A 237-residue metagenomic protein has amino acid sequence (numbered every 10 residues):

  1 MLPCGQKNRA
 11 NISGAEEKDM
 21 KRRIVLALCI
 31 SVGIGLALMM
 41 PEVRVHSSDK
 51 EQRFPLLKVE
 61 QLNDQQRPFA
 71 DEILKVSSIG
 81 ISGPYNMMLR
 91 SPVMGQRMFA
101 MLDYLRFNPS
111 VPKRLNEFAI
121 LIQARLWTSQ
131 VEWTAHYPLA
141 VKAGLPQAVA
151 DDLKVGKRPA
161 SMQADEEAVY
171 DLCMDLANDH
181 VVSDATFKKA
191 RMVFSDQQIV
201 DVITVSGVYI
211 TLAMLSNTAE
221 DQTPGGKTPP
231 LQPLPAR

Functional and structural regions predicted by a protein language model:
L2, K21, M40-P41: Position-driven detector of the extreme protein N-terminus
L2, N11, C29, V45-H46: Intrinsically disordered, low-complexity segments
P3-D19: Short, Lys/Arg-enriched N-terminal segments with co-localized hydrophobic residues within the first ~10-30 amino acids
R9, R22-R23, R44: Basic polycationic patches enriched in arginine
G14, V32, S48-D49: Compositionally biased regions
D19-L28: Bacterial N-terminal signal peptides that target proteins for export
A27-A37: Bacterial N-terminal signal peptides
A37, E42-R237: Hydrophobic alpha-helical segments
